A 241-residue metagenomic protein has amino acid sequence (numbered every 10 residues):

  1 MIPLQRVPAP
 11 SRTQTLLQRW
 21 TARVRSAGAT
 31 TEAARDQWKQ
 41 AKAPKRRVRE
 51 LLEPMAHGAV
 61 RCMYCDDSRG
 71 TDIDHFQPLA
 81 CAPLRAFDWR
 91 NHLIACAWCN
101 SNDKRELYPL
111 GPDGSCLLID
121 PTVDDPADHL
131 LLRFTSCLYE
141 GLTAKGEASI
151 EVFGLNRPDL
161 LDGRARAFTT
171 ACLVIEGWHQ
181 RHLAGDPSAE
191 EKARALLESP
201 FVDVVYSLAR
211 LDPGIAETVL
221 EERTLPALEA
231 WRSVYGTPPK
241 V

Functional and structural regions predicted by a protein language model:
M1-A27: Long, charged N-terminal interaction/targeting segments
R12-L16, A33, R47, L51 (+5 more regions): Exposed alpha-helical structural elements
Q18-R61, P83-A86: Short, charged surface segments at domain edges that flank catalytic/cofactor-binding sites
L52, Y64-C65, V205: Conserved short hydrophobic patches within well-ordered secondary structure
A59, W89-N91, D125-H129: Extracellular structured ligand-interaction cores
R61-I94, W98, D103-D120: Histidine-centered nuclease catalytic patch
L107-L183: Conserved, surface-exposed functional patches that form binding/active-site neighborhoods
L155-V241: C-terminal, charged low-complexity interaction regions
